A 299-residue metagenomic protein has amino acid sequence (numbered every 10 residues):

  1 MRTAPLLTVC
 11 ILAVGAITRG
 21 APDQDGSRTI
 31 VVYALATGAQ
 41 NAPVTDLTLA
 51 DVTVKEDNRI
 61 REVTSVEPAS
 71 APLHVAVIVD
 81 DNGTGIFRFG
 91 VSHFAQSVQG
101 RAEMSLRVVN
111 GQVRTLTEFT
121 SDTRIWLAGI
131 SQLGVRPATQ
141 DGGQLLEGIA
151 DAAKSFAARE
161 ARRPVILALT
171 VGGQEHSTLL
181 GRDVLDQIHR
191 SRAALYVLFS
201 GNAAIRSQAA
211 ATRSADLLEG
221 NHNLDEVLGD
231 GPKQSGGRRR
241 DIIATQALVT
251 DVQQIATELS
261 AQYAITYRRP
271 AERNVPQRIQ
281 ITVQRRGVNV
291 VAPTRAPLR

Functional and structural regions predicted by a protein language model:
A4-A16: Bacterial N-terminal signal peptides
R19-R299: Scaffold/interface architecture of coatomer-like assemblies
